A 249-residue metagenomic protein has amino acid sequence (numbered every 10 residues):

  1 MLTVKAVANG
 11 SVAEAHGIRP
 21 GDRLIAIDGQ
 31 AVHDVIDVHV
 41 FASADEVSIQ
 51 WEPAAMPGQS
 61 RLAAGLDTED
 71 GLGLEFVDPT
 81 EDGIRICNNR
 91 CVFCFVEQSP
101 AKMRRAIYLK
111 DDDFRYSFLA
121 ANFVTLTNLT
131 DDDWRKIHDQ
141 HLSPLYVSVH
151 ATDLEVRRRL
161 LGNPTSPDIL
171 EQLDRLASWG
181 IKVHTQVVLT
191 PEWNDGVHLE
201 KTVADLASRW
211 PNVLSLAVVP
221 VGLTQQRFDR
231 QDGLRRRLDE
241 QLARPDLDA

Functional and structural regions predicted by a protein language model:
M1-A8: PDZ/PDZ-like groove recognition
V12-G17, H39-V40: Short, surface-exposed secondary-structure edge patches
A13, G21-L24, I49, C94: Terminal peptide-recognition signature
A15-H33: Conserved PDZ fold ligand-binding element
H39-F76: PDZ-domain C-terminal substructure recognizer with occasional recognition of PDZ-binding tails
P57, D67-N212, P220-L247: Conserved Radical SAM active-site core
